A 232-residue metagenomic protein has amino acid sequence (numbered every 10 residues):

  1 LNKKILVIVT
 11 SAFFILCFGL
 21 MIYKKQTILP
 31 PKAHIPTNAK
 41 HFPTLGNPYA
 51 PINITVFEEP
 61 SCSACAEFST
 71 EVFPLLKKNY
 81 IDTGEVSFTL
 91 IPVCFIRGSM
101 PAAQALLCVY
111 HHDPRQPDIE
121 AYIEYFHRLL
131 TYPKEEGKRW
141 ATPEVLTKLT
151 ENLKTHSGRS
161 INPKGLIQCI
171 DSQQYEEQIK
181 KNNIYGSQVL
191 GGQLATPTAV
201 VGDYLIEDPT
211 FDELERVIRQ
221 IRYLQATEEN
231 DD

Functional and structural regions predicted by a protein language model:
L1-Y23, F57, F73, K148-D232: C-terminal cap of thioredoxin/glutaredoxin-like
K24-H34: Aromatic-capped interface at the extracytoplasmic side of an N-terminal signal-anchor transmembrane helix
I35-I52: A short beta-strand-turn-helix
T44-G46, K78, P197: Short secondary-structure boundary/capping segments
A50, E58-P60, A66-E151, G192 (+1 more regions): Structural alpha/beta surface segment adjacent to cysteine/selenocysteine redox centers across thiol/disulfide enzymes
I54, C62, A199: Conserved S/T- and glycine-rich ATP-binding loop of Class I adenylate-forming
